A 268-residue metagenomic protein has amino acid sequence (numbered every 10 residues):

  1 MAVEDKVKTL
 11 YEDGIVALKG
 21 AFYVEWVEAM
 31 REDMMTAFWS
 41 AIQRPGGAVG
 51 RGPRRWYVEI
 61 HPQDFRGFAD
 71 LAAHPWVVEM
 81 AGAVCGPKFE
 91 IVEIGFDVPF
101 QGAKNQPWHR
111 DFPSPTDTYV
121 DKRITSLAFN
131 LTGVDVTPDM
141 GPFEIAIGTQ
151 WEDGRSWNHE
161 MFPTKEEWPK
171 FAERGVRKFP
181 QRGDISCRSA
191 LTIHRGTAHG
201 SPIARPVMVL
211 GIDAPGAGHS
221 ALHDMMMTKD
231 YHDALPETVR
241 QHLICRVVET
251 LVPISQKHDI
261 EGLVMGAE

Functional and structural regions predicted by a protein language model:
M1-D13, L18-Y119, H223: Non-heme Fe(II)-dependent double-stranded beta-helix
P87-I94, K104-Q106, R123-L131, G141 (+1 more regions): Generic beta-strand structural signal
V98, R110-F112, L131-D135, I147 (+1 more regions): Short, structured patches in soluble enzyme cores that scaffold and shape functional sites
F100, A146-D153, G211-A217: Short edge-strand/loop segments of extracellular domains
R110-D117, L131, P163-F171: Active-site glycine-rich loop that binds ribose-phosphate moieties when present
T118-P138, F179-R182, C187, L210-A214: Short, conserved beta-strand element in jelly-roll/cupin
V136-T197: Double-stranded beta-helix
T192-E268: Non-heme Fe(II)/2-oxoglutarate
